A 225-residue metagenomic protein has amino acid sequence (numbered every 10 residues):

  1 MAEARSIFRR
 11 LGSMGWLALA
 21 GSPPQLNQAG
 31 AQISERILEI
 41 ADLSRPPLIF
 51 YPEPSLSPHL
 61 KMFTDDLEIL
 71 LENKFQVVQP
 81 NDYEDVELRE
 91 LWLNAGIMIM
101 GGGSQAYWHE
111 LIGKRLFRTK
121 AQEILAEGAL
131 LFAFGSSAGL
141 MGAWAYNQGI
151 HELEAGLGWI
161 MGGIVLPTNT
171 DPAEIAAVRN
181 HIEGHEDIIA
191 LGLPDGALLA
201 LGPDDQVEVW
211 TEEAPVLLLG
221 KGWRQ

Functional and structural regions predicted by a protein language model:
A2-L43, Y51, P58-D65, H151-Q225: C-terminal and late-domain segments of enzyme folds
A18, I97-G101, F132-A133, I164-L166: Structural motif
P52-E53, K74-Y83, G192-G196: A generic structural motif
F63-F75: Short helix-loop-beta junction
V78-L131: Flexible gly/pro-rich beta->alpha loop and the following alpha-helix that scaffold active-site loops
Y107-L111, F117-A176: Class I SAM-dependent methyltransferase SAM-binding "motif I" and its flanking Rossmann-like core
